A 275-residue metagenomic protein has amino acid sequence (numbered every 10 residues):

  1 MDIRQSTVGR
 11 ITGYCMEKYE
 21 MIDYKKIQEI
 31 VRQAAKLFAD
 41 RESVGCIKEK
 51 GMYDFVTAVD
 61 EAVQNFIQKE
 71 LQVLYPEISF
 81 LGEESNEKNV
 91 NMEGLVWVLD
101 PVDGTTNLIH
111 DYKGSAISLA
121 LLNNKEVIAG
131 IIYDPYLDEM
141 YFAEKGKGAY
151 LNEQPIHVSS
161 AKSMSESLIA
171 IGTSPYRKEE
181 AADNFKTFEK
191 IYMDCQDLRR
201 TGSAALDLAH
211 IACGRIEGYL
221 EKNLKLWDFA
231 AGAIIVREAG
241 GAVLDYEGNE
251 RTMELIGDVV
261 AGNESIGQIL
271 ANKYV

Functional and structural regions predicted by a protein language model:
D2-V102, A242, S265: N-terminal subdomain of lithium-sensitive/metallo-dependent phosphomonoesterases centered on the IMPase/IPPase/PAP
F38, D60, L71, T105 (+6 more regions): Residue-level signal for inorganic ion chemistry
I47-K48, Q72, E87-V90, I132 (+3 more regions): Short secondary-structure boundary/capping segments
D60, E83, D100-D103, N107 (+4 more regions): Acidic active-site catalytic centers that drive phospho-/nucleotidyl reactions and related ester hydrolyses
P76, E93-G94, K125-I128, M164-E166 (+1 more regions): Short coil/turn connectors at secondary-structure junctions
N91-Y150: DPxDG-like acidic metal-binding loop motif
H157-V275: An extended, acidic
